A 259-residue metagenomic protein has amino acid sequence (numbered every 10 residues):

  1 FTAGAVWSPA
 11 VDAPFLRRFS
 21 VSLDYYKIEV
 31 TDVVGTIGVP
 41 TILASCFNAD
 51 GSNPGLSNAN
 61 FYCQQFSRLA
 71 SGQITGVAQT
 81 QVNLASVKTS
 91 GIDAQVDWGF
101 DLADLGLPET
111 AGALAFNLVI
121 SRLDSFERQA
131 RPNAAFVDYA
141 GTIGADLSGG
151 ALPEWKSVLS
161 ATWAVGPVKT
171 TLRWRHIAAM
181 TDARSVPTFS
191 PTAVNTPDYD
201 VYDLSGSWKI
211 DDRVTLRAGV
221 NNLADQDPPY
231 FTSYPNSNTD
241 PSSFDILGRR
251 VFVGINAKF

Functional and structural regions predicted by a protein language model:
F1, K88-I92, P153-S157, D198-Y202 (+1 more regions): Residues that define the transmembrane beta-barrel architecture of outer-membrane proteins
F1-Y62, K88: Membrane-embedded beta-barrel scaffold of Gram-negative outer-membrane proteins
A3, R17-L23, A94, G112-L118 (+5 more regions): Transmembrane beta-strands of outer-membrane beta-barrel proteins
W7-P9, W98-F100, W163-V165, W174 (+2 more regions): Residue-level signature of outer-membrane beta-barrel architecture
A10-F19, G55, A85-V87, D101-F116 (+2 more regions): Short loop/turn motifs that connect adjacent beta-strands in outer-membrane beta-barrel proteins
E29-D32, D124-E127, R173-S185, S207-F259: C-terminal beta-signal and adjacent terminal beta-strands/loops of Gram-negative outer-membrane beta-barrel proteins
G38-T89, R128-R131, G150, T162 (+1 more regions): Flexible glycine-rich, low-complexity coil/linker segments exposed to the extracellular/periplasmic environment
L114-K209, A224: C-terminal beta-barrel architecture of Gram-negative outer-membrane proteins
